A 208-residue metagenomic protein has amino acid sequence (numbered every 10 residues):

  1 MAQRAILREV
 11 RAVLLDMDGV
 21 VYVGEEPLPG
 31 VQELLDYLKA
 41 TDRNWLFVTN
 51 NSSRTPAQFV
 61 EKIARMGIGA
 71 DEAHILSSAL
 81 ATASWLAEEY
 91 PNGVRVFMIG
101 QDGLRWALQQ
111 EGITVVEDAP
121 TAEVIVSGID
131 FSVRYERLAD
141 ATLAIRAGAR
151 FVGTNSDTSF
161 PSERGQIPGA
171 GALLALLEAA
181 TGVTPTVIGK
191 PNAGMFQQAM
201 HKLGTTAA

Functional and structural regions predicted by a protein language model:
M1-M17, V21-A208: HAD-like aspartate-dependent phosphatase fold
